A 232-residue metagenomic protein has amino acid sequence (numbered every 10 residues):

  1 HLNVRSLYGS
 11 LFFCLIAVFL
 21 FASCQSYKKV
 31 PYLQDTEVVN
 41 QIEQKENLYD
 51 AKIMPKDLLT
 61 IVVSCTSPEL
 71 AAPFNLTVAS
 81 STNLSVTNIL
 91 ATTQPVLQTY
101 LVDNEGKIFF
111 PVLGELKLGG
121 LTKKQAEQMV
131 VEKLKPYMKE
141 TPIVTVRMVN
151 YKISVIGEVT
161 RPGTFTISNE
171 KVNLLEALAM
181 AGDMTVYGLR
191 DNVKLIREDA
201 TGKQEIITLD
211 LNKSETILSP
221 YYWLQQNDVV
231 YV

Functional and structural regions predicted by a protein language model:
H1-F12: Bacterial N-terminal signal peptides that target proteins for export
N3, C24-V232: Ser/Thr/Pro/Gly-biased, low-complexity, turn-/loop-rich segments that often occur immediately after N-terminal
V18-F21: Bacterial Sec-type N-terminal signal peptides, specifically the leucine/valine-rich hydrophobic h-region
